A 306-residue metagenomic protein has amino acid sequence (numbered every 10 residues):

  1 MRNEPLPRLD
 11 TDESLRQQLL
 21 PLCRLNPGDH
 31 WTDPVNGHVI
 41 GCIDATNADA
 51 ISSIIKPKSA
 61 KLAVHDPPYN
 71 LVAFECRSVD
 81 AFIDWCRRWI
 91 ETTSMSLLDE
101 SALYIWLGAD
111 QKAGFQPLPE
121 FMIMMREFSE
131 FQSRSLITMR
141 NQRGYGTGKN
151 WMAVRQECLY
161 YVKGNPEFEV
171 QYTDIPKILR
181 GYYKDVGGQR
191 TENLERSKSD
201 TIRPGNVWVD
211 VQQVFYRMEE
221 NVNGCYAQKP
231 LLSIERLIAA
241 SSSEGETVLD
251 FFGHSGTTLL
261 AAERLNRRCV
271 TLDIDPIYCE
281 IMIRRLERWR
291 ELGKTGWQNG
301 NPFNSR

Functional and structural regions predicted by a protein language model:
M1-T11, Q18-C279: Core catalytic lobe of class I
A45-A48, G300-R306: Conserved SAM/SAH-binding loop
Y172-P176, G293-N304: Short, flexible loop/turn segments with low-complexity composition
M282-I283: Conserved SAM-binding loop
W289: Glycine-rich, small/polar surface segments that engage phosphate groups of diverse ligands
